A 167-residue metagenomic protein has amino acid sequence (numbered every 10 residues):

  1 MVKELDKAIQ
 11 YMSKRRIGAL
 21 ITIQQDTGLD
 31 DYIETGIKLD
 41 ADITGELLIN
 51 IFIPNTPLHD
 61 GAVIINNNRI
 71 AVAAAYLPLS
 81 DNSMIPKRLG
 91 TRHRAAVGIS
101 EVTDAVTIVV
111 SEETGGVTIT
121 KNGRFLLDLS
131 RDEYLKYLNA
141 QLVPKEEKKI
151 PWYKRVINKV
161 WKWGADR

Functional and structural regions predicted by a protein language model:
M1-R167: Divalent-cation
